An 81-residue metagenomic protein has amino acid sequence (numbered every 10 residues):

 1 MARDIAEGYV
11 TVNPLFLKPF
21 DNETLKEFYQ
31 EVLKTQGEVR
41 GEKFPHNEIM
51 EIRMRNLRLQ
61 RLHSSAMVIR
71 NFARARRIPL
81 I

Functional and structural regions predicted by a protein language model:
M1-P19, E23-I81: Short amphipathic alpha-helical interaction elements located at domain edges and within/adjacent to intrinsically
